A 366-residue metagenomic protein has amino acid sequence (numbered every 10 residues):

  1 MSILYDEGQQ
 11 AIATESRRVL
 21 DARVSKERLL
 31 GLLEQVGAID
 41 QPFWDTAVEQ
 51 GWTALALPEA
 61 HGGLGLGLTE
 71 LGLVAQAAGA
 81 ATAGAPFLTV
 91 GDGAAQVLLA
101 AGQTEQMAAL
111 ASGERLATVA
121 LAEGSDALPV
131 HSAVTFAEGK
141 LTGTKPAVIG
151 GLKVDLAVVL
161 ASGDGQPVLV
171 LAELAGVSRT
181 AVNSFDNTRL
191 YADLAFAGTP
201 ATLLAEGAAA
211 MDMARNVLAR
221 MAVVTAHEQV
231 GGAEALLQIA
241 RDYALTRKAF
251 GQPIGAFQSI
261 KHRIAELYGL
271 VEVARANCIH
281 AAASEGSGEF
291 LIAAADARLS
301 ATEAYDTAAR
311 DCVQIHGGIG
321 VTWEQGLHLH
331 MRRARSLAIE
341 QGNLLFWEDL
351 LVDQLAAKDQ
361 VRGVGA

Functional and structural regions predicted by a protein language model:
M1-G79, A219-A366: Alpha-helical interface subdomain recognition
G65-T69, L73-V74, L110-G113, D126-V130 (+2 more regions): Structural signature of FAD isoalloxazine-binding scaffolds in flavoprotein oxidoreductases
A83-Q103: N-terminal glycine-rich flavin-associated loop
L110-A111, D126-L128, V148-K153, S162-D164 (+2 more regions): Solvent-exposed alpha-helices and their adjacent loops that cap or buttress functional pockets in soluble metabolic
G113-G124, V159: A short, Trp-centered hydrophobic/proline-enriched beta-strand micro-motif
A120, T144-S178: A short core secondary-structure module
L128-T142: Cytochrome P450 C-terminal beta-domain/meander region
H131-S132, A147-G150, E173-E206: Flexible, small-/acidic-enriched active-site or ligand-binding loops
